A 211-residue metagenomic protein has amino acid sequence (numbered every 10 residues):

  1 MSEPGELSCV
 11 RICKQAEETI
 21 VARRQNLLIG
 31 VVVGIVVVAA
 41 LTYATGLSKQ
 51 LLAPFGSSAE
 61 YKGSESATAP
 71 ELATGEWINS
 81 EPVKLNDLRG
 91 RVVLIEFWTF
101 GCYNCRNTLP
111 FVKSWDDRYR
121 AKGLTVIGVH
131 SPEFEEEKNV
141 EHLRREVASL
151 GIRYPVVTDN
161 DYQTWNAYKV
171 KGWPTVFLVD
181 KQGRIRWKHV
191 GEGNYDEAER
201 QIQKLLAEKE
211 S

Functional and structural regions predicted by a protein language model:
S2-E71, S211: N-terminal targeting signals for export/organelle localization
E71-V93, Y119: A short beta-strand-turn-helix
V83-R106, V126: Short active-site neighborhood of thiol/selenol oxidoreductases, capturing the structured segment around
R89-V93, A121-T125, G151-Y154, K181: Loop/turn elements at helix/coil->beta-strand transitions in domains of secreted/extracellular proteins
R106-L150, V157-A167, R200: Structural microenvironment flanking redox-active thiols in thiol-disulfide oxidoreductases
A148-R153, T158-Q203: Thiol/disulfide oxidoreductase modules built on the thioredoxin-like
I202-E210: Short, hydrophobic alpha-helical segments
